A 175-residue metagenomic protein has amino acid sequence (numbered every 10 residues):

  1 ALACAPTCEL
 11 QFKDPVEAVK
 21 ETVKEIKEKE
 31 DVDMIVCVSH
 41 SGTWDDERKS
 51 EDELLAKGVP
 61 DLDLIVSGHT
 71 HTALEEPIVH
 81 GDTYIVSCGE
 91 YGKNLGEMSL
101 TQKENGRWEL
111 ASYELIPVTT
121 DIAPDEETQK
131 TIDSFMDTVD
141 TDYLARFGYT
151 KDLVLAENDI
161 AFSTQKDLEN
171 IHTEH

Functional and structural regions predicted by a protein language model:
A1-A123, E127-T128, T173: Acidic, metal/ion-coordinating pockets
E28, I122-H175: Non-catalytic terminal accessory segments
